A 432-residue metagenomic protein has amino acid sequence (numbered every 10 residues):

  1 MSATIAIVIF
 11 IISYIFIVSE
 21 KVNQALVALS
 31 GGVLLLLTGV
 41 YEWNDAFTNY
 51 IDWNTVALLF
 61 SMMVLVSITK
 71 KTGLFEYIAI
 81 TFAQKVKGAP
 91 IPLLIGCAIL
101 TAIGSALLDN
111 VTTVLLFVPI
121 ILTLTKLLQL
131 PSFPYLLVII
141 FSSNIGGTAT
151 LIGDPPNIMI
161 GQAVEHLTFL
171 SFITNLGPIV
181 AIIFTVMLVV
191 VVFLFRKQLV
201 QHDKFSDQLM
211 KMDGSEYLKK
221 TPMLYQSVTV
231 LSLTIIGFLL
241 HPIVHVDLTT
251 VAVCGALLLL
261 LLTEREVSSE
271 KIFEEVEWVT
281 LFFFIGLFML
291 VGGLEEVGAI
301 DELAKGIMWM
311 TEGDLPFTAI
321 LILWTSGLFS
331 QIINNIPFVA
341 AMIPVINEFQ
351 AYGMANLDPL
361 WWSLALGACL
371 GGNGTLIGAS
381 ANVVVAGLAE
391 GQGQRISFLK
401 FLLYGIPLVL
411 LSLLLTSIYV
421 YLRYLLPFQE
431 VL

Functional and structural regions predicted by a protein language model:
M1, N44-T55, F169-I179, K219-P222 (+6 more regions): Interfacial loop-to-helix junctions that mark the boundaries of transmembrane helices in multi-pass membrane
M1-V8, D52-V64, L107-V114, P178-I182 (+5 more regions): Structural signature of hydrophobic alpha-helical transmembrane segments
M1-V8, Y77-I80, Q84-K87, F195-L231 (+5 more regions): Intrinsically disordered, low-complexity non-transmembrane regions of multi-pass membrane transporters
I12-L29, T221, Y225, L233-V253 (+2 more regions): Flexible hinge motifs at transmembrane-helix junctions and intramembrane kinks/re-entrant loops in multi-pass membrane
I12-V22, L100-D109, I140-I152, L240-I243 (+2 more regions): Transmembrane alpha-helix interface/packing and boundary motifs in multi-pass membrane proteins, characterized by
N44-F133, T280, I285-G353: Membrane-embedded alpha-helical segments and adjacent helix-loop junctions characteristic of multi-pass solute
T112-T123, L136, T150-E165, K204 (+4 more regions): Re-entrant/interfacial helical elements at transmembrane boundaries that shape and gate the permeation pathway
L130-F133, L137, A149-I152, L170-K219 (+3 more regions): Juxtamembrane and boundary regions of transmembrane helices in multi-pass small-molecule transporters and channels
